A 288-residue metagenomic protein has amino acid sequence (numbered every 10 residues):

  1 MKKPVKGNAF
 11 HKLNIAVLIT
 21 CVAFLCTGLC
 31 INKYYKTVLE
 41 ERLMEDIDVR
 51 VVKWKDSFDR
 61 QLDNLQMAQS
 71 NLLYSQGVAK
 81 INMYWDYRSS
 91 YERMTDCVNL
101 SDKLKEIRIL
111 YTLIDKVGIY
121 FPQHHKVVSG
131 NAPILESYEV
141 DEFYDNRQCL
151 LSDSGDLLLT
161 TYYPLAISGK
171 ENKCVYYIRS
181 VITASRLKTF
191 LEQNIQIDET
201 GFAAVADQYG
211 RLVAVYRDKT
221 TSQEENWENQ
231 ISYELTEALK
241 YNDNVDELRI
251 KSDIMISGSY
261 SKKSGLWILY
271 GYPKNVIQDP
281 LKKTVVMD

Functional and structural regions predicted by a protein language model:
K2-T37, E41, E45: Extreme N-terminal signal-anchor transmembrane helix of membrane signaling/transducer proteins, especially in bacteria
H11-L18, K251, K282-V286: Internal alpha-helical transmembrane segments of multi-pass membrane proteins, especially GPCRs
E45-N146: Extracytoplasmic/periplasmic sensory segments of membrane signal-transduction proteins
K80-N82, H125-A132, T160, G210-Y216 (+1 more regions): Amphipathic coiled-coil signal-relay and dimerization helices
C97-Y111, F143, V175-T221: Solvent-exposed, extracytoplasmic
R108-R186, F190-N194: Extracytoplasmic/periplasmic ligand-binding sensor regions of membrane-associated signaling proteins
E139-K173, T200-A204, W227-K263: Membrane-proximal, non-catalytic sensory/regulatory domains of signal-transducing membrane proteins
C174-R186, I250-T284: Short, hydrophobic beta-strand elements of compact beta-sandwich sensory domains
